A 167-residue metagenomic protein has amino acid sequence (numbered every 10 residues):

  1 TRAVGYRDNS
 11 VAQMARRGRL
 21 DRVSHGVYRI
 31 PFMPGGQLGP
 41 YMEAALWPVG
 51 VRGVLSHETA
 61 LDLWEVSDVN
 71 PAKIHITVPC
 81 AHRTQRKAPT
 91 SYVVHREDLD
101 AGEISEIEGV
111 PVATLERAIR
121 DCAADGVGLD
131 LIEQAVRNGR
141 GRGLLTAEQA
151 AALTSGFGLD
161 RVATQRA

Functional and structural regions predicted by a protein language model:
R2-A167: Short gly/ser-rich loop at a beta-strand->alpha-helix junction or flexible surface loop bordering the NTP-binding
